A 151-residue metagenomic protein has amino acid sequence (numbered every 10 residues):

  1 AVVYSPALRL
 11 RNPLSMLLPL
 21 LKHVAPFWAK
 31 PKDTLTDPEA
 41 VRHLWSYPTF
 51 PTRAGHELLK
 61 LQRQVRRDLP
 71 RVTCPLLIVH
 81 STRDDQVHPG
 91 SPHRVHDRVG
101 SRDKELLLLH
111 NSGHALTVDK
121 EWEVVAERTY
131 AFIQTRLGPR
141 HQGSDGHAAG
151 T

Functional and structural regions predicted by a protein language model:
V2-P13: Active-site nucleophile loop of the alpha/beta-hydrolase fold
M16-K32: A catalytic-pocket lid/entrance helix-loop region that shapes and gates access to the active site across common
L35-T49: Short glycine/proline- and acidic residue-enriched helix-loop micro-motifs that form flexible lids or anion-recognition
P51-D68, C74: Active-site nucleophile elbow and catalytic-triad environment of alpha/beta-hydrolase enzymes
V72, I78-H80, D84: Short beta-strand/loop motif that positions the catalytic acidic residue of the alpha/beta-hydrolase fold
C74, H88-D97: Short alpha-helix in the alpha/beta-hydrolase fold that links the catalytic acid
H93, D97-A115: Catalytic histidine neighborhood in serine/cysteine hydrolases with alpha/beta-hydrolase-type architecture
N111-T151: Catalytic active-site module of serine/aspartate enzymes centered on a nucleophile-bearing elbow/loop
